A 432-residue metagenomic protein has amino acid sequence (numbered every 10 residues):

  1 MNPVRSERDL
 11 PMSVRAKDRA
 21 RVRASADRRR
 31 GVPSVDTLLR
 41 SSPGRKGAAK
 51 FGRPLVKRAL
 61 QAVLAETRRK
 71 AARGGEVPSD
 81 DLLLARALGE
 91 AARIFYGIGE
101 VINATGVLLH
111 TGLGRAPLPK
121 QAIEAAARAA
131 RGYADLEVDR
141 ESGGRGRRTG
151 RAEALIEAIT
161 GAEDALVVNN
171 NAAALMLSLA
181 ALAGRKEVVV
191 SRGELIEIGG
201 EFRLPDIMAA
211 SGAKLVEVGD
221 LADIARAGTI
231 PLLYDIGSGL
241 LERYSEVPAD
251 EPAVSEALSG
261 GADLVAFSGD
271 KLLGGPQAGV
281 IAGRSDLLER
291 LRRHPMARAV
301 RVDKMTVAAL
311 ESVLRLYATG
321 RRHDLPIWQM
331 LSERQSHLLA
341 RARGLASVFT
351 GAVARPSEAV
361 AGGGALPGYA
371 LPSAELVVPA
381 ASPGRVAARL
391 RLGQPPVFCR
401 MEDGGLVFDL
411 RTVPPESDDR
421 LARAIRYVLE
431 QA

Functional and structural regions predicted by a protein language model:
V4, P11-I94: Long amphipathic alpha-helical segments
V32-P33, I102-G106, L273-P276, L371 (+1 more regions): Short Gly/Ser/Thr- and Asp/Glu-enriched loop/turn motifs at secondary-structure junctions
L60-Q61, A65, A104-T105, R115-E141: Glycine-rich phosphate-binding segment of PLP-dependent enzymes
R73-L118, A122-A126: Long amphipathic N-terminal alpha/beta scaffold segment
G97-I98, F267, P395-R400: A short linear hydrophobic-aromatic micro-motif
G143-Y317, F349, A424: Conserved PLP-enzyme active-site core in the AAT-like
T306-V307, E311-G362: Conserved PLP-dependent catalytic core of the aminotransferase class-I/II
L339-L421: Conserved C-terminal alpha-helix-loop-beta "cap" of PLP-dependent enzymes that closes/shapes the active-site mouth
